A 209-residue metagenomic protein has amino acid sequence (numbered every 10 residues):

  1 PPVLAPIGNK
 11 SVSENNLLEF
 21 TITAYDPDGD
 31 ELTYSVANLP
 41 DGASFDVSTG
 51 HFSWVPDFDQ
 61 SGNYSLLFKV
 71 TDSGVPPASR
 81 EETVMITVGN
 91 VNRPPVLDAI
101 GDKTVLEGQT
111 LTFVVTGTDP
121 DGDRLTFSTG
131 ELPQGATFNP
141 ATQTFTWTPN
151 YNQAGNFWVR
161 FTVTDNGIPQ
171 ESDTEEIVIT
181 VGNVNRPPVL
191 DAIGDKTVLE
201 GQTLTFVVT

Functional and structural regions predicted by a protein language model:
P1-V3, L32, A43, N92-V96 (+3 more regions): Proline-centered linker/hinge motifs at extracellular inter-domain junctions
A5, A37-F52, G130-F145, P187: Low-complexity "stalk/linker" and mucin-like segments enriched in Ser/Thr/Pro/Ala/Gly
A5-N9, L39-P40, D98-D102, L132-P133 (+1 more regions): Surface-exposed, proline-enriched loop/turn segments that connect beta strands in immunoglobulin-like
P6, Y64, P77-V84, F157 (+1 more regions): Extracellular and select intracellular beta-sandwich modules with Ser/Thr-enriched, small-residue motifs on
T23-D28, D72, T116-D121, D165: Extracellular acidic, Ser/Thr/Pro-rich low-complexity tracts
H51-S61, T144-A154: Extracellular/luminal low-complexity segments enriched in Ser/Thr/Pro
T71-P77, T164-E171: Short, solvent-exposed loop/turn segments at the edges of extracellular beta-sandwich modules
I86-N90, I179-N183: Interdomain boundary/hinge segments at the C-termini of tandem beta-sandwich modules
